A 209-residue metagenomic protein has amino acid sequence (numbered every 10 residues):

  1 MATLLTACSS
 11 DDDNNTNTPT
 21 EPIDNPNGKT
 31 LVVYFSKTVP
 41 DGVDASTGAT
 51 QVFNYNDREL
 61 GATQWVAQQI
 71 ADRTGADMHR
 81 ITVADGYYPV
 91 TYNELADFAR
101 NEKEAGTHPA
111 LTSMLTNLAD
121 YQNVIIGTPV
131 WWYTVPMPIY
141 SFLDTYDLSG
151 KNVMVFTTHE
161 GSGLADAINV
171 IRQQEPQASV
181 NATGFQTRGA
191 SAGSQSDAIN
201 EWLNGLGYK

Functional and structural regions predicted by a protein language model:
M1-N25: Bacterial Sec-dependent N-terminal signal peptides
N17-Y121, N204-Y208: N-terminal beta1-alpha1-beta2 submodule of the flavodoxin-like/Rossmannoid cofactor-binding fold
V52-E59, I126-P129, M154-E160, F185-A190: Second-shell loop/turn segments in exported
L60, Q64, Q68, P136 (+2 more regions): Short, surface-exposed alpha-helical segments at coil->helix boundaries
V66-R73, D77, G127, F142-S149 (+3 more regions): Structured segments of extracytoplasmic/periplasmic soluble domains in secreted or envelope-associated proteins
H79, K151, V180-N181: Secondary-structure boundary/capping residues
Y88-Q177: Helix-loop-strand module that forms the ligand-binding subsite of alpha/beta enzymes
V180-K209: Glycine-rich phosphate/pyrophosphate-binding loop and the adjoining helix
